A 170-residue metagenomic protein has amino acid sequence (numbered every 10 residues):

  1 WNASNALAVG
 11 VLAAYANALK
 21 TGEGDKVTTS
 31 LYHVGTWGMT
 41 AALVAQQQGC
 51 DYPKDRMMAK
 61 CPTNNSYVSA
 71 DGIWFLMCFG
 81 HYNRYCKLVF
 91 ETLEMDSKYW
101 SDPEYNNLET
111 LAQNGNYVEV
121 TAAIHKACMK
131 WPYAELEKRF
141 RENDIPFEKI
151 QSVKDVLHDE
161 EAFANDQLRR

Functional and structural regions predicted by a protein language model:
W1-G80, L88: Active-site-adjacent "lid/gating" segments in soluble enzymes
Y15-L19, L93, S97, E160: A generic secondary-structure signal for well-formed alpha-helical elements
W37-A41, E109-G115, E119, L157-A162: Short, solvent-exposed polar/charged micro-motifs at secondary-structure junctions
G38, C50, D96, W131-E135 (+1 more regions): Short secondary-structure junctions and interdomain/linker hinges
Q46-C50, E94-K98, D166-R169: Short, low-complexity, polar/charged sequence segments that are solvent-exposed and flexible
T63-N143, F147: Aromatic-enriched alpha-helical interface/lid elements that frame and gate functional surfaces
E142-R170: A glycine-rich dinucleotide-binding beta-alpha-beta segment and adjacent secondary-structure elements that constitute
